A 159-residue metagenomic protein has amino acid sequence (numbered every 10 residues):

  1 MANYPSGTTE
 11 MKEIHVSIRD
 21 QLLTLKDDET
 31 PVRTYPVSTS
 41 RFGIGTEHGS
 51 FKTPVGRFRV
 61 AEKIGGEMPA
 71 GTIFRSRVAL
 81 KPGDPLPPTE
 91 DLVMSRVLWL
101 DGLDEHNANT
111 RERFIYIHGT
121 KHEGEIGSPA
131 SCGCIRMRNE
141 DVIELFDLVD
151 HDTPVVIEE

Functional and structural regions predicted by a protein language model:
A2-H48, E158-E159: Intrinsically disordered, low-complexity, Pro/Ser/Thr/Asn/Gly/Ala-rich spacer/linker segments adjacent to signal
Y4, M11, E47, M68-E159: Exported/periplasmic cell-wall-interacting domains
S17-I18, T53, T110, L148: A short, compositionally biased micro-patch
R19, D28-T30, S40-F42, K63-G65 (+2 more regions): Solvent-exposed coil/turn segments that connect beta secondary-structure elements in extracytoplasmic/periplasmic
D20-L22, R57, V97: Structural motif
R33-Y35, F58, R113-I115: Short beta-strand segments
P36-I64, M68: Electropositive
